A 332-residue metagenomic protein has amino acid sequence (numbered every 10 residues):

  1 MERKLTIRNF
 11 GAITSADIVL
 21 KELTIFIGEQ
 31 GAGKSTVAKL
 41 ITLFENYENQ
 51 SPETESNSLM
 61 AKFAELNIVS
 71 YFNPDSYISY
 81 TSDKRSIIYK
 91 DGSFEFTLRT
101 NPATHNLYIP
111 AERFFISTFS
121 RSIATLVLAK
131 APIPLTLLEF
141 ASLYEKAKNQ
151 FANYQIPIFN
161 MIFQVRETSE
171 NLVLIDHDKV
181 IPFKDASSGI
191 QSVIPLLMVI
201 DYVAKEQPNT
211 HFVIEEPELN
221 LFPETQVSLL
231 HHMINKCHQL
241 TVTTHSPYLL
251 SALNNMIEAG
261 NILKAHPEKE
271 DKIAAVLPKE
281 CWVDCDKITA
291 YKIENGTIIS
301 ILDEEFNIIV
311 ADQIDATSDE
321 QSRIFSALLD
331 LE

Functional and structural regions predicted by a protein language model:
M1-T42: Pre-Walker A-like glycine/lysine-rich segment at the N-terminus of P-loop NTPase domains
K4, V19, I41-H211, K279-E332: Phosphate-coordinating catalytic segments in nucleotide- and nucleic-acid-processing enzymes
E215-P217: Walker B catalytic acidic pair
L219-P223: Conserved D-loop-proximal element of ABC-family nucleotide-binding domains
Q226-K236: Helical segment within the ABC ATPase nucleotide-binding domain
Q239-T243: Conserved H-loop
T244-Y248: Conserved H-loop
A259-T289: Short mixed-charge
